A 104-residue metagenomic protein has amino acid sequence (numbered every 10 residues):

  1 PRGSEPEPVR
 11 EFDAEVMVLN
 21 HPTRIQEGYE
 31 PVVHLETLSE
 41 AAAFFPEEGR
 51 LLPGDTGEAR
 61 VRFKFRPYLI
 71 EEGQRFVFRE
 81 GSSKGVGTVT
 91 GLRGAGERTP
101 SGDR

Functional and structural regions predicted by a protein language model:
P1-R104: C-terminal effector/interaction modules appended to NTPase cores
